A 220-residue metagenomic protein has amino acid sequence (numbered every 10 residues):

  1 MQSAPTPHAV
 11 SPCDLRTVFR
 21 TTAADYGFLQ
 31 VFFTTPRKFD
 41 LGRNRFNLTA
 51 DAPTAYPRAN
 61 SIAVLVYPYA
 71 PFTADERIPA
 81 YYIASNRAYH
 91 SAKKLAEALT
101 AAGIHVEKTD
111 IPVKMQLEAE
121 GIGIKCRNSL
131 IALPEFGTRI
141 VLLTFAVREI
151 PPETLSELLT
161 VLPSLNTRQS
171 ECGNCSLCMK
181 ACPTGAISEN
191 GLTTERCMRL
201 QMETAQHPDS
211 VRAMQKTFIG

Functional and structural regions predicted by a protein language model:
M1-E171, A205-G220: Auxiliary alpha/beta "docking" domains used to position bulky ligands
L177-G220: Iron-sulfur cluster-binding cysteine motifs and their immediate structural context in ferredoxin-like electron-transfer
